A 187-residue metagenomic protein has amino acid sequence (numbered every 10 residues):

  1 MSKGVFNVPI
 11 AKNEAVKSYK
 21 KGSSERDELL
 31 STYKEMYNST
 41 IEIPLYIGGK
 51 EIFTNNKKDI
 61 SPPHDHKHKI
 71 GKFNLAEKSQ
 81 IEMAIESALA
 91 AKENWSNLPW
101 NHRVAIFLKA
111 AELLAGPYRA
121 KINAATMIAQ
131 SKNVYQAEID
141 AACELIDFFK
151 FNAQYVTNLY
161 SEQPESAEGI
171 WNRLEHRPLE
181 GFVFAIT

Functional and structural regions predicted by a protein language model:
M1-K69: Hydrophobic face of amphipathic alpha-helices that form TPR/SEL1-like repeat modules and related alpha-solenoid
M1-S31, V134-Q136, A141-E162, R173-L174: C-terminal segments
G22, I47-G48, Q130, Y160 (+1 more regions): Short glycine-rich loop/turn motifs that provide flexible caps or phosphate-binding loops at active sites
S24, K50, K72, K132 (+2 more regions): Gly/Ser/Thr-rich helix-start
T54-N55, S61, H66-Y160: Glycine-rich loop-to-alpha-helix module at the N-terminal edge of alpha/beta enzyme cores
S161-T187: Conserved small-residue-rich beta-alpha loop and adjacent elements that most often cradle the phosphate/pyrophosphate
